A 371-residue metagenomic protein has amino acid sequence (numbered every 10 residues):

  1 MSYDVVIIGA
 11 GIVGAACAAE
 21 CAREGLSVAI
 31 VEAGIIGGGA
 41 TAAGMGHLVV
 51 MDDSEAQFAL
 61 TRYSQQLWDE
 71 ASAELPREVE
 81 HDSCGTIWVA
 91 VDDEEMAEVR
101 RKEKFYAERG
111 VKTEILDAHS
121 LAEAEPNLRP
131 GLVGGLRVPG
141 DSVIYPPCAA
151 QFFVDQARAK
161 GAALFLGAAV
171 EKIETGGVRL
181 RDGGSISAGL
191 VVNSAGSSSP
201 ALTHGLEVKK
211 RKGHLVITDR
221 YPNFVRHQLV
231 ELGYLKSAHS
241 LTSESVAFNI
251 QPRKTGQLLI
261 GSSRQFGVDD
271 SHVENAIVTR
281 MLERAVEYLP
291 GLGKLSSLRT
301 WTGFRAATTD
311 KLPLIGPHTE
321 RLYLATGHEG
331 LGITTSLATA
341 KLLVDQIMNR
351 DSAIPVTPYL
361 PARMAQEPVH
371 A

Functional and structural regions predicted by a protein language model:
M1-G11, A29: Beta1/beta-strand and adjacent pyrophosphate-binding region of the FAD-binding site in flavoprotein oxidoreductases
S2-Y3, R181-L190: Core beta-strand elements of the Rossmann-like FAD/NAD(P) dinucleotide-binding domain in flavoenzyme oxidoreductases
A19-E20, L48, E78-H81, L190 (+1 more regions): Active-site substrate-recognition segment that forms the wall of the catalytic cavity or substrate channel
A22-A42: Glycine-rich FAD pyrophosphate-binding loop
M45-A124, A247, R284-V286: Dinucleotide-binding Rossmann-like beta1-alpha1 core, especially the glycine-rich loop that anchors the ADP
A59, V89-E98, R137-D155, H272-I277 (+1 more regions): Short beta-strand to alpha-helix junction loop
L136-G176, A188: Helical element adjacent to the flavin cofactor pocket in flavoenzyme catalytic cores
R280, V286-A371: C-terminal catalytic lobe of FAD-dependent flavoproteins
